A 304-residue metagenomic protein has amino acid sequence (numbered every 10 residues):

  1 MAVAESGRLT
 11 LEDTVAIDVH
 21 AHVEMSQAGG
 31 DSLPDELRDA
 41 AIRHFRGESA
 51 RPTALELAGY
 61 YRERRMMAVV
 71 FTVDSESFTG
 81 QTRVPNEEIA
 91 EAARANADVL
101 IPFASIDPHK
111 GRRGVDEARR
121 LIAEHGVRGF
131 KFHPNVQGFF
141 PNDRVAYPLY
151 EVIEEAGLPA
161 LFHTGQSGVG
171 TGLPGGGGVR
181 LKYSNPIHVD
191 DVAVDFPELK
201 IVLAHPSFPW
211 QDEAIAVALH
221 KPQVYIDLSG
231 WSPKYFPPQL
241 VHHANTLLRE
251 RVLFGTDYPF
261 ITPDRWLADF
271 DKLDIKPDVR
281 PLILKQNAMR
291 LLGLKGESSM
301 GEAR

Functional and structural regions predicted by a protein language model:
M1-V19, S26-E63, M67, L248-L253 (+1 more regions): Mid-to-C-terminal alpha-helical segments outside catalytic/metal-binding sites
H20, I89, P102, L121 (+7 more regions): Conserved, mostly hydrophobic/aromatic
A21, T72-V73, A104-P108, K131-P134 (+4 more regions): A cross-domain feature marking catalytic cores of carbohydrate-active enzymes and several ubiquitous metabolic/repair
H22-Q27, S75-F78, P108-R113, Q137 (+4 more regions): Active-site environment of divalent metal-dependent phosphoester hydrolases
S32, R128-G129, N142-L253, S298-A303: Catalytic pocket-lining loop regions of alpha/beta-barrel enzymes, especially the amidohydrolase/enolase/GH5 lineages
H44-S49, T79-G80, D107-P108, V136-F139 (+3 more regions): Short, flexible loop segments at the rims of nucleotide/cofactor-binding pockets, characterized by
R51-R62, R83-A90, R94, R112-A123 (+7 more regions): Amphipathic, non-transmembrane alpha-helical secondary structure
M67, S75-T171, R180, S298: Active-site gating/metal-coordination segments in enzymes
